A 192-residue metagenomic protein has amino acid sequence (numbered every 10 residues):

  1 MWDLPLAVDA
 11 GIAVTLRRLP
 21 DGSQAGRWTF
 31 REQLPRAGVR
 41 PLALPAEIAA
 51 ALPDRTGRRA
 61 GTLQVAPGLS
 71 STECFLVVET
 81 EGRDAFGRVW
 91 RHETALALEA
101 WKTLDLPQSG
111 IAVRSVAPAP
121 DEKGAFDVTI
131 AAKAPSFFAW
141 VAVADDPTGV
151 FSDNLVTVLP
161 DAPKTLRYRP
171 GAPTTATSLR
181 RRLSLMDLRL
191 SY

Functional and structural regions predicted by a protein language model:
M1-Q33, L42-L44, C74-E81, V128-A131 (+1 more regions): Beta-strand-rich binding/interaction modules
L6-V8, G68-T72, P120-E122, P160: Solvent-exposed loop and beta-edge segments used for protein-protein assembly and interaction
L19-S71, T148-T175: Intrinsically disordered, low-complexity Pro/Gly/Ser/Thr-rich segments with frequent PxxP/GP/PP motifs and embedded
L69-E81, G171-S191: Short, surface-exposed ligand- or partner-binding patches at beta-edge/loop junctions that are enriched in aromatics
S70-D105: A eukaryote-biased signal for short, well-structured alpha-helical docking elements
A95-E122: Low-complexity, acidic Ser/Thr/Pro/Gly-rich terminal tails and inter-domain linkers that flank the onset of structured
P120-T165: Conserved, compact domain cores that house catalytic/ligand-binding motifs in diverse enzymes and effector modules
